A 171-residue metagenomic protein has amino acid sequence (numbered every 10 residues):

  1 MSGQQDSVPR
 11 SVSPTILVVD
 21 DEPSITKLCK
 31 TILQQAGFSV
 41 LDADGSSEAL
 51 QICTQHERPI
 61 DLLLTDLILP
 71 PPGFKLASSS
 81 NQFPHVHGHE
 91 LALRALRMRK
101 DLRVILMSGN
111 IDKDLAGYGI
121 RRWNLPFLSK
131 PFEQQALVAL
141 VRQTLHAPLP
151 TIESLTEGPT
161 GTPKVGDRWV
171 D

Functional and structural regions predicted by a protein language model:
M1-L17, P23-K30, A36-S39, S47 (+5 more regions): Non-catalytic signal-transmission and effector/linker regions of two-component phosphorelay proteins
D20-D21, D66: Acidic di-acidic motifs
D42-Q51, F74, H85-G88: Helix N-cap/capping motif at the beta->alpha junctions
C53, L64, A77-S78, A92: Hydrophobic alpha-helical motif in two-component signaling modules
D66-G73, S80: Active-site residues of response regulator receiver
M107-S108: Hydrophobic/aromatic residues positioned on beta-strands within the core alpha/beta folds
Y118-L128: As written
